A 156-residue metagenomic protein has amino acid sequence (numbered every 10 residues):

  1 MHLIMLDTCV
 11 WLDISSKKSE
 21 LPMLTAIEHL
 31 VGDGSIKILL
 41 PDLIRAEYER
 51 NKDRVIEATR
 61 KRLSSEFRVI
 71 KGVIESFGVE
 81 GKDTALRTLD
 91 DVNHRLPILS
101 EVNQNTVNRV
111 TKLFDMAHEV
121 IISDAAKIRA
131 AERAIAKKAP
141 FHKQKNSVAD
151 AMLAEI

Functional and structural regions predicted by a protein language model:
H2-I156: Active-site-proximal, substrate-binding regions of enzyme catalytic domains and RNA-binding/basic surfaces
